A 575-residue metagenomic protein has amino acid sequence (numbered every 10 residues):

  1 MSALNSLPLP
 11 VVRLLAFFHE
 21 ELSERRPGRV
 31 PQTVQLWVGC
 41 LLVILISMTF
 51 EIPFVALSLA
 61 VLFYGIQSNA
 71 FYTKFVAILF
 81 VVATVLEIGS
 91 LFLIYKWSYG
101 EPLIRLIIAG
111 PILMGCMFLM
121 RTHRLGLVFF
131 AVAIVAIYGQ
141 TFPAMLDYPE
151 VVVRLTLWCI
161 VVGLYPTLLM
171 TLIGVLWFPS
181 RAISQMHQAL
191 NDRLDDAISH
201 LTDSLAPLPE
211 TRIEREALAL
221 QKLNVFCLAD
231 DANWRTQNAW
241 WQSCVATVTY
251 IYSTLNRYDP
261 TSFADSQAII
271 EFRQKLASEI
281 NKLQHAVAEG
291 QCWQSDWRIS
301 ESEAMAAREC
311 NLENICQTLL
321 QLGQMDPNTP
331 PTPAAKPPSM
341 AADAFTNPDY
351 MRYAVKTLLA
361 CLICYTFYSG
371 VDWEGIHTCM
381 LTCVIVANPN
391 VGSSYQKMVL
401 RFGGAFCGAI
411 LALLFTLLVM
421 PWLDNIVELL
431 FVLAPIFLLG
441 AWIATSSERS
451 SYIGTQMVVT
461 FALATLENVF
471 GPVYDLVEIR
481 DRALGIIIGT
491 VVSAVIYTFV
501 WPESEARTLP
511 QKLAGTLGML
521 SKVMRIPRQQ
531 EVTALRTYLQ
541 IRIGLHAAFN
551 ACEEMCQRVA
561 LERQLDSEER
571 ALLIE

Functional and structural regions predicted by a protein language model:
M1-L220, N224-A232, T236, R308-N311 (+1 more regions): A transmembrane helix-and-boundary motif of multi-pass membrane transporters/channels
M186-A206, E210, W241-P337, E575: Soluble C-terminal extramembrane regulatory/interaction domains of multi-pass membrane proteins
T236-S243, E568-I574: All-alpha amphipathic helical-bundle segments outside canonical DNA-binding/catalytic cores that form hydrophobic
